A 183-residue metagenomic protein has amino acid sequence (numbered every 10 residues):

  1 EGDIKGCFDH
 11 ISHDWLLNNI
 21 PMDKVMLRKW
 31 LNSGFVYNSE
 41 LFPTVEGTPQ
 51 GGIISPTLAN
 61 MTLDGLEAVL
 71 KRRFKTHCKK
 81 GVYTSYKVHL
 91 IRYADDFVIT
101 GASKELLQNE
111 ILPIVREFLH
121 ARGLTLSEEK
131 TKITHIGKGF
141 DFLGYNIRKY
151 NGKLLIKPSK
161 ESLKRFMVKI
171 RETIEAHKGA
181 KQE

Functional and structural regions predicted by a protein language model:
E1-G139: Conserved polymerase palm-domain catalytic core
N32, R122-E183: A conserved non-catalytic segment of reverse transcriptases and RNA-directed RNA polymerases corresponding to the late
